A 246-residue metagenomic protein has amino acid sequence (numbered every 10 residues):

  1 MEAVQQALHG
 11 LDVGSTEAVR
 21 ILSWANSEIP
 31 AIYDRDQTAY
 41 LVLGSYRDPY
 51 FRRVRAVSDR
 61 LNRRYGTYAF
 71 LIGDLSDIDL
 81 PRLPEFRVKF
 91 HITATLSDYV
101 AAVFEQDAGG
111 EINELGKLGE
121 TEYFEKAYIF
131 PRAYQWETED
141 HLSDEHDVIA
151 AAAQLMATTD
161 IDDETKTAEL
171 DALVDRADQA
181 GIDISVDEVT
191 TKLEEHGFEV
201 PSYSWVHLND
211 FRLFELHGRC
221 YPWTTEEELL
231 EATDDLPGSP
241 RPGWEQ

Functional and structural regions predicted by a protein language model:
M1-Q246: Conserved catalytic or regulatory cores that recognize and/or transform ribose-phosphate-containing ligands
